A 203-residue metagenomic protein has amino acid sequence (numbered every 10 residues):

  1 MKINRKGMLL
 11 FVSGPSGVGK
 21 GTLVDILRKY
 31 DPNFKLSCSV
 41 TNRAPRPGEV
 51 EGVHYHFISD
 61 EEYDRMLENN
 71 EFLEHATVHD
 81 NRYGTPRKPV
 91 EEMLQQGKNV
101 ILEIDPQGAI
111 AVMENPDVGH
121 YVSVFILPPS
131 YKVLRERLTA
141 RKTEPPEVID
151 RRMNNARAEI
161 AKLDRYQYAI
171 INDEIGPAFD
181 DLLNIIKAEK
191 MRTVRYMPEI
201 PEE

Functional and structural regions predicted by a protein language model:
M1-L9: Extreme N-terminal, non-catalytic leader segments that precede Walker-type/kinase nucleotide-binding cores
I3, T143-E144, A158-E203: NTP-dependent small-molecule kinase module
G7, D117-V122, D164-Y166: Short glycine-/polar-rich loops that comprise or flank the Walker A/P-loop and associated switch/sensor motifs
S13-P15: P-loop (Walker A) phosphate-binding loop of NTP-binding proteins
V18: ATP-binding Walker
G21-E71: N-terminal phosphate/diphosphate-binding loop that engages ATP/GTP or pyrophosphate donors across diverse enzyme folds
E62-E71, T85-K142, I186: ATP-dependent NMP and nucleoside kinases share a basic, alpha-helical "lid"
G119, Y131-V133, T139-R151, N155-A161 (+1 more regions): Ras-like small GTPase catalytic G-domain
